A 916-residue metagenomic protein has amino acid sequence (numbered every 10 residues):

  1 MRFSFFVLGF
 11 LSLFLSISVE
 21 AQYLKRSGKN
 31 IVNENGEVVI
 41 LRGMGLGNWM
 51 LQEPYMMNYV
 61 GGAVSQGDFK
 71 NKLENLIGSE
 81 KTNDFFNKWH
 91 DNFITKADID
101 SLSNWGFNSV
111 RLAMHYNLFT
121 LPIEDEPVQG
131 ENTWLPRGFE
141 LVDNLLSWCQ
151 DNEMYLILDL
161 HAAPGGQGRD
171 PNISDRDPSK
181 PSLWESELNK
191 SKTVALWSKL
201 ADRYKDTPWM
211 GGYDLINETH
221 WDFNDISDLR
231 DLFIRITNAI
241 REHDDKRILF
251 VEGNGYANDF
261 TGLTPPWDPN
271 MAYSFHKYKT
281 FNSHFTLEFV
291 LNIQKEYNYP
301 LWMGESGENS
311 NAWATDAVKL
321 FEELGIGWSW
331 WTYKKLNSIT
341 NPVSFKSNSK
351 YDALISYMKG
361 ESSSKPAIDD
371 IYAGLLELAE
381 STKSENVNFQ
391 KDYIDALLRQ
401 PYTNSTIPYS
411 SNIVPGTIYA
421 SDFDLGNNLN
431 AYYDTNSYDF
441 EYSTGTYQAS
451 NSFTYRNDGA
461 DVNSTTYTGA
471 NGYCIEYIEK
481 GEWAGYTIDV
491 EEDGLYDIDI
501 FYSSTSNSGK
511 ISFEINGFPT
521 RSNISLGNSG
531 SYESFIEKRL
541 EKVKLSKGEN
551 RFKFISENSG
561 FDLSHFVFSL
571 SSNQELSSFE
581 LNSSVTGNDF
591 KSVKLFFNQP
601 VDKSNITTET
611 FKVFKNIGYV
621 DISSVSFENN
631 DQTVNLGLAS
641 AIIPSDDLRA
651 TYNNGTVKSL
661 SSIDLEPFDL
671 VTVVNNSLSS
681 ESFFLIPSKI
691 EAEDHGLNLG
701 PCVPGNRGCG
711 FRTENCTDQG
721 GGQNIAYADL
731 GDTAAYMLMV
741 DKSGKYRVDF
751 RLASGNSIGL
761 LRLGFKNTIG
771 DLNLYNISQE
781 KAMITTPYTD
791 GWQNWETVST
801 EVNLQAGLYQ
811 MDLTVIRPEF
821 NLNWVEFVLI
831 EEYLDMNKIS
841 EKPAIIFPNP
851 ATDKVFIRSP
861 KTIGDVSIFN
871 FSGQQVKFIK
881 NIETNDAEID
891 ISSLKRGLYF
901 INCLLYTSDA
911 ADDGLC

Functional and structural regions predicted by a protein language model:
S4-F6, S18-E20, N837-S908, C916: C-terminal outer-membrane/trafficking sorting elements
S27-V32, V38-L41, L46-I248, G253-T261: Active-site mouth of glycoside hydrolases
E185, S191-K335, T340-A353: Extracellular glycoside hydrolase catalytic/binding regions
L320-S411: Aromatic-rich peripheral "rim/lid" segments of glycoside hydrolase catalytic domains that contact and position glycan
D392-L576, N588, S604, N629 (+3 more regions): Extracytoplasmic
S572-E580, S679-F683, V828-F847, D853 (+1 more regions): Residue-level detector of functionally pivotal "anchor" positions at catalytic/ligand-binding pockets or at interdomain
Q574-V585, T608, T651-E681, C916: Acidic, Ser/Thr/Gly/Pro-rich low-complexity segments and short DxT(G/T)-type signature motifs
K591-S626, G655, D669-V671, V866: Short, surface-exposed alpha-helix to beta-strand junction/turn motifs within ectodomains of secreted and cell-envelope
